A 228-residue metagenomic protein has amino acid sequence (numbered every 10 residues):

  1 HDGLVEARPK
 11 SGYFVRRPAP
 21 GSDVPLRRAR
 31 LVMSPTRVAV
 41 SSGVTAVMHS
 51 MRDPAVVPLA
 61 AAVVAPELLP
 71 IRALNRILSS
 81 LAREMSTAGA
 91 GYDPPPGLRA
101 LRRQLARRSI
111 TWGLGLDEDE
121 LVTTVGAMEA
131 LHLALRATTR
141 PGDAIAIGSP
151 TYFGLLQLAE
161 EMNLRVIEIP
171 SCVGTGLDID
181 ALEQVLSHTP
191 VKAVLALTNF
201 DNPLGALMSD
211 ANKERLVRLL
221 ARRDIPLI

Functional and structural regions predicted by a protein language model:
H1-S79: N-terminal basic, amphipathic alpha-helical segments
L78-D224: Conserved core of the PLP fold type I
L227-I228: Residue-level marker for buried hydrophobic side chains located in beta-strands that build the well-ordered beta-sheet
